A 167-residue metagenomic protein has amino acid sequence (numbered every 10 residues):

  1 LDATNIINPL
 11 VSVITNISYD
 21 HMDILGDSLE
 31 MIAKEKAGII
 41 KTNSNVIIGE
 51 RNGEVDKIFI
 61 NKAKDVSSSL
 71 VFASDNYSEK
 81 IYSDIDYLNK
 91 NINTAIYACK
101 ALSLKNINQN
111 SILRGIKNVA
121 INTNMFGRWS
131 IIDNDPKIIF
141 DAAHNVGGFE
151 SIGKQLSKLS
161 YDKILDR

Functional and structural regions predicted by a protein language model:
L1-V13, S18, M31, I81-R167: Nucleotide phosphate-binding/pyrophosphate-handling subdomain across enzymes that bind or process nucleotide phosphates
N8-V66: Conserved catalytic-core segment of NTP-binding enzymes
A63, S68-S69, K100, L104: Conserved AMP-binding/adenylate-forming
D75: A conserved short coil-to-beta-strand element within the FAD-binding core of flavoproteins
